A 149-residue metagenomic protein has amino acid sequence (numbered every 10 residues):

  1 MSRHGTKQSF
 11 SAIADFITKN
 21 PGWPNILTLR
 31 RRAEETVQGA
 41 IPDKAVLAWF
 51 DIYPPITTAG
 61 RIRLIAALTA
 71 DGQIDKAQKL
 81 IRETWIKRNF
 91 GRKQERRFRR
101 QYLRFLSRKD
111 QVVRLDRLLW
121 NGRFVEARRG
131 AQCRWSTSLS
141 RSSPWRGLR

Functional and structural regions predicted by a protein language model:
M1-R149: Alpha-helical solenoid repeat scaffolds
